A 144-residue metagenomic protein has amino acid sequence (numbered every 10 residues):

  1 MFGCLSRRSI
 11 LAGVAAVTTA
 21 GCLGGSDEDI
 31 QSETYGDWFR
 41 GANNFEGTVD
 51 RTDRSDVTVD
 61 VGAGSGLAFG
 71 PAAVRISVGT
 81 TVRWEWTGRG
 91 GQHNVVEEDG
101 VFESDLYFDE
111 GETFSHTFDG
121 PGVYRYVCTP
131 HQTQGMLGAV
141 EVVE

Functional and structural regions predicted by a protein language model:
M1-E33: Haloarchaeal acidic low-complexity proteome signature biased toward cell-envelope/secretome components but also
L11-A12, A16, A20, Y35-G47 (+1 more regions): Extracellular/periplasmic metallocenter environments
A15, C22, T52, V74-V78 (+1 more regions): Extracellular/lumenal mature domains of secreted and surface-exposed proteins
T52-V78: N-terminal edge beta-strand
D53, V57, H93-R125: Extracytoplasmic beta-sandwich strand-turn segments characteristic of Greek-key/jelly-roll folds
D56, T81, Q92, L137: Exposed beta-strand and adjacent loop surfaces of beta-rich binding modules that mediate intermolecular recognition
P71-R89, S115-F118: Beta-strand cores of secreted/periplasmic/IMS beta-sandwich domains, seen most often in copper-related folds
G91-H93, H131: Histidine-centered active-site/metal-ligand motif
